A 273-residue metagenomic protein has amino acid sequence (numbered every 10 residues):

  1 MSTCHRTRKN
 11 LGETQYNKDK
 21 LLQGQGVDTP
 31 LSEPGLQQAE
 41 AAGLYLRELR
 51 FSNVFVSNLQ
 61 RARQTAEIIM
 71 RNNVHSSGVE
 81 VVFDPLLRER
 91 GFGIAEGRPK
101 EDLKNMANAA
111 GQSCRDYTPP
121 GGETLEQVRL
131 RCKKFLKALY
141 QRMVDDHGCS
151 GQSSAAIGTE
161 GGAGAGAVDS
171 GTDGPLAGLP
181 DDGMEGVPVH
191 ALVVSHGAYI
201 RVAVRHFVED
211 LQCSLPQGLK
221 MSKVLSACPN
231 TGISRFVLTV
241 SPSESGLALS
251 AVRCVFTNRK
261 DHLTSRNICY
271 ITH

Functional and structural regions predicted by a protein language model:
M1-C4, R90-E101, I157-V189, V202-H273: Acidic, low-complexity terminal tails and accessory targeting/binding regions of phosphate-metabolizing enzymes
S2-T3, G12-S76, E123-C132: Active-site-proximal alpha-helix that buttresses catalytic centers in soluble enzyme cores
H5-K9, F55, E185-Y199: Beta-strand elements within well-structured catalytic alpha/beta cores of enzymes that handle phosphate/sulfate esters
E40-G111, K223, A227-N230: Phosphate-coordination/substrate-recognition cap region in phosphate-metabolizing enzymes
R50-N58, E80-F83, H147-S153, D181 (+1 more regions): Short glycine-rich phosphate-binding loop at a beta-alpha junction
I69-N73, M143, F207-L211: Active-site catalytic pocket residues across diverse enzymes, especially alpha/beta-hydrolases
N108-Q127: Short glycine/proline- and acidic residue-enriched helix-loop micro-motifs that form flexible lids or anion-recognition
T124-Q127, R131-G164, L211: Internal, charge-rich low-complexity segments
